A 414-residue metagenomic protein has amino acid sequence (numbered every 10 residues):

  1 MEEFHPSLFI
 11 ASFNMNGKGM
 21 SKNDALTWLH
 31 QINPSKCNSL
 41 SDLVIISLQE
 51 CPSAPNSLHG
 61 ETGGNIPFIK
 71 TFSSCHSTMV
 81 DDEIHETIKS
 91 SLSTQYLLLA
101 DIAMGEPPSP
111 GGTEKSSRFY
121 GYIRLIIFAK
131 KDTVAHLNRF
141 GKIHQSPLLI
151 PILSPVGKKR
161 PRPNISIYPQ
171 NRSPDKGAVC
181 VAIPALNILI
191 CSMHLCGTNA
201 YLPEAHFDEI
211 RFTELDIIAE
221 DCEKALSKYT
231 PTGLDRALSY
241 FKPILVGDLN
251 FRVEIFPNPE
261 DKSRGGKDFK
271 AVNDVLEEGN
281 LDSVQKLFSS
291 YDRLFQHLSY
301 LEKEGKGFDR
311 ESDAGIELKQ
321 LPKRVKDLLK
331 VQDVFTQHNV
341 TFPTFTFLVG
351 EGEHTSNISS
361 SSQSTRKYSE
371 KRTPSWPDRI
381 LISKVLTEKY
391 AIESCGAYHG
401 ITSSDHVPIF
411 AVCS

Functional and structural regions predicted by a protein language model:
M1-I10, G121-L125, A129-N138, I150-L153 (+1 more regions): Beta-strand-turn-beta hairpins that frame and shape the catalytic cleft of phosphate-ester-processing enzymes
M1-I126, K158-N164, Y201-R211, L215 (+3 more regions): N-terminal, active-site-proximal structural segment of metallo-dependent hydrolase catalytic domains
I10, I46, F128, V181 (+6 more regions): Structural signal for hydrophobic/aromatic residues that build the beta-strand cores of folded beta-sheet domains
N16, C51-P52, H194-C196, L249-R252: Catalytic metal-binding/acid-base residues of hydrolase active sites
G19, N33-C37, P55, I88 (+9 more regions): Eukaryotic basic, amphipathic alpha-helical target segments in cytosolic regions
E86-S91, F119-F140, V181-A185, V334 (+2 more regions): Conserved beta strand-loop-helix elements of the APE1-like EEP
R118, H144-P147, R160-R162, R172-S173 (+2 more regions): Metal-dependent phosphoester-hydrolase catalytic domains
Y168-L186, C196-T198, R211, E220-K224: Extended serine/threonine-enriched, polar tracts that run as long, contiguous segments within proteins
